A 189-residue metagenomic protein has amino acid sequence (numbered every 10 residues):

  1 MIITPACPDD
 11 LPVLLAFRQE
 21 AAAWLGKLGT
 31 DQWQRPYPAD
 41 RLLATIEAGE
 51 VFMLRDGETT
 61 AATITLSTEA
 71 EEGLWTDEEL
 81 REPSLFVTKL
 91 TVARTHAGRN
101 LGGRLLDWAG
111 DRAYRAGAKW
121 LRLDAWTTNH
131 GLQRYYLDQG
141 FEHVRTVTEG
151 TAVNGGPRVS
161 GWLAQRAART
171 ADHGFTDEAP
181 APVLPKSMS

Functional and structural regions predicted by a protein language model:
I2-A16: A short beta-loop-alpha structural element at the N-terminal edge of CoA-dependent acyl/N-acetyltransferase catalytic
Q19-A44: Conserved GNAT-fold acetyl-CoA-binding loop/helix
D40-M53, E71, F86: A short helix-loop-beta-strand connector motif used in the catalytic cores of GNAT acetyltransferases and, in some
A48-I64: Conserved beta-hairpin
I64-A93, A97, G150-G155: Conserved acyl-donor/pantetheine-binding loop and adjacent beta-alpha core of acyl/acetyltransferases and related
V92, G98-D111, R134-D138: Conserved acetyl-CoA-binding loop-helix of GNAT-fold acetyltransferases
A113-D124: Conserved GNAT acetyl-CoA-binding A-motif
W126-N129, Q139, E149-S189: C-terminal "cap" of GNAT-fold acetyltransferases
